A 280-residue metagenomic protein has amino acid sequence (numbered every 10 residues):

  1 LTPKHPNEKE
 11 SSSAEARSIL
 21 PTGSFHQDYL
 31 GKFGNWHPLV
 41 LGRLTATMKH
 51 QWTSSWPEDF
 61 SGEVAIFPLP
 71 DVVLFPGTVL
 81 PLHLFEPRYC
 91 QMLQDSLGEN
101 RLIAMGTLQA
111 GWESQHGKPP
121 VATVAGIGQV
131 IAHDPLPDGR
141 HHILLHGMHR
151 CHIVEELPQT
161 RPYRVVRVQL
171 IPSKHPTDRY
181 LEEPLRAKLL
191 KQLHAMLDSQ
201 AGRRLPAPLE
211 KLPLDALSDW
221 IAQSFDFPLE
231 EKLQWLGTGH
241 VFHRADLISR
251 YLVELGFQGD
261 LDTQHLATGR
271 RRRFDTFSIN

Functional and structural regions predicted by a protein language model:
L1-R17, H26: Extreme N-terminal basic, low-complexity initiation segments that serve as generic localization/processing leaders
P3, G23, A46-M48: N-terminal compositionally biased, intrinsically disordered segments and leader/signal-like regions
L44-N280: N-terminal low-complexity, acidic/polar interaction/targeting segments
